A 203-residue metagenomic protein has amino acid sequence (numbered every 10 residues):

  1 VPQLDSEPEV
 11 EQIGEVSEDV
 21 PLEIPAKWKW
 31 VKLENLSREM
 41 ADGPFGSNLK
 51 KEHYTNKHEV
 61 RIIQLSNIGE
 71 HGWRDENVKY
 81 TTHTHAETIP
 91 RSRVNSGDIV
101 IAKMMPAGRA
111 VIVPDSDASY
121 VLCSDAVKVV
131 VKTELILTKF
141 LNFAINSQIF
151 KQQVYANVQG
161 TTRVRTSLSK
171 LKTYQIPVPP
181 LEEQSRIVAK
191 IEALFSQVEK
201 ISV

Functional and structural regions predicted by a protein language model:
V1-Q12: Extended, domain-scale alpha-helical bundle/helix-rich regions
G14-D19, E34-E52, S66-S96, S116: Sequence-specific dsDNA recognition surfaces
G14-F45, P177-V203: Non-catalytic DNA-recognition/assembly elements of restriction-modification systems
V20-E23, H85, V127-V131, K172-V178: Short, well-ordered beta-strand elements within core beta-sheets of diverse protein domains
Q64-L65, H83-N146, R163-R165: A short beta-sheet element
A144-I176: Specificity-determining recognition surfaces
